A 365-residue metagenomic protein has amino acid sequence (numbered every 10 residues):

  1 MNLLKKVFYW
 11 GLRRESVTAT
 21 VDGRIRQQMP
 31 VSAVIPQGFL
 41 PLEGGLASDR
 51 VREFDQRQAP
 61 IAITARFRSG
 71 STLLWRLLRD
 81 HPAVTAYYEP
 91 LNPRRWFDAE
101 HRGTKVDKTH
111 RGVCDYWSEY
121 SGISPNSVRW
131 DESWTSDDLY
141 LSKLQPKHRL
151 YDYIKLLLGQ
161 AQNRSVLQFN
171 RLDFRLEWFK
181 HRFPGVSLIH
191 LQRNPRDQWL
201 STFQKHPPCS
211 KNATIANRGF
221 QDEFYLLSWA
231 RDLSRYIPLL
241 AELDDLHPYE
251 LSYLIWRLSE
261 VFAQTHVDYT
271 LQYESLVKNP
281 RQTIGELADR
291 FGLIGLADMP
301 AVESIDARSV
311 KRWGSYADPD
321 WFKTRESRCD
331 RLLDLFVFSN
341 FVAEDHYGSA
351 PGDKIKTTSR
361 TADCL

Functional and structural regions predicted by a protein language model:
M1-I61, L226-T270, L276-L365: PAPS-dependent sulfotransferases, especially Golgi type II membrane carbohydrate sulfotransferases
F54-D80: Walker A (P-loop) phosphate-binding motif
I61, T85, S187-I189, Y269-L271: Hydrophobic/aromatic beta-strand patches that form the interior of the parallel beta-sheet core in alpha/beta enzyme
T64-R66, V166-L172, L191-R193, Y273-E274: Short His-Asn-centered micro-motif
G70-V84, F179-F183, S201-F203, T270-G295: PAPS/PAP-binding and catalytic site of the sulfotransferase fold
Y87-L167, I215-L240: PAPS-dependent sulfation machinery
R102-V106, K205-C209, A288-R290: Short, hinge-like loop/turn segments at secondary-structure boundaries
Q168-N170, R182-K205: Conserved phosphate-donor/acceptor-positioning beta-strand/loop module used by diverse small-molecule
